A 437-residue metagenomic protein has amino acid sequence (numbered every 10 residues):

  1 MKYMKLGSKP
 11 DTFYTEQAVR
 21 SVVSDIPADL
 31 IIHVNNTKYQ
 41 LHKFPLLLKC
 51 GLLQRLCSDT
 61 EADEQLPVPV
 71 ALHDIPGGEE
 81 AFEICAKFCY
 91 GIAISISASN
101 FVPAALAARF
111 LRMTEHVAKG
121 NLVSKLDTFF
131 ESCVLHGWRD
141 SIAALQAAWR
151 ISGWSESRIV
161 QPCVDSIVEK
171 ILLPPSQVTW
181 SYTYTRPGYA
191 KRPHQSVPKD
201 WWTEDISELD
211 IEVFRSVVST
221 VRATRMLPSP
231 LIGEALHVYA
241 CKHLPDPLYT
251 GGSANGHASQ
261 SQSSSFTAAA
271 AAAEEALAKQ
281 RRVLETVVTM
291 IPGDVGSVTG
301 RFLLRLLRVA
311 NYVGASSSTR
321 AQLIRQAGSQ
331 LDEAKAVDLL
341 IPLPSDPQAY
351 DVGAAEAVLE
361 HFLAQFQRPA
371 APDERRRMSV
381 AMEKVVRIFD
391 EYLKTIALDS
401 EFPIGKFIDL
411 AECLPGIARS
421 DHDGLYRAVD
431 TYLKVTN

Functional and structural regions predicted by a protein language model:
M1-I92, L106, V117-E204, L209-T224 (+1 more regions): BTB/POZ (also called T1 in voltage-gated K+ channels) oligomerization domain detector
M1-M4, M113, M226, M290 (+2 more regions): Detector for methionine-enriched segments
F13-Y14, F44, F82, F88 (+12 more regions): Phenylalanine-focused residue identity feature
R20, P27, D74-I75, I96 (+5 more regions): Membrane-targeting and insertion segments and their boundary/processing signals
E80, F88-P175, A223-G252, G256 (+3 more regions): Post-BTB helical module
I324, G328, K335-N437: Eukaryotic scaffolding regions of large macromolecular assemblies
